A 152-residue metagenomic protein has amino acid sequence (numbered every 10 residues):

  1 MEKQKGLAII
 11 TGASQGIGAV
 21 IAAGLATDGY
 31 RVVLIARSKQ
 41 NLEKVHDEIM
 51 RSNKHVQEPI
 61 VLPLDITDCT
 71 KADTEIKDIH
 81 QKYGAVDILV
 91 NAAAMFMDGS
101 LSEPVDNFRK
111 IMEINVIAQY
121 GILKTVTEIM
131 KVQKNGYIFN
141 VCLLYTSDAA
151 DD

Functional and structural regions predicted by a protein language model:
S14-Q15: Conserved glycine-rich cofactor-binding loop
Y30-V45: Conserved glycine-rich Rossmann-like NAD(P)H-binding loop of the short-chain dehydrogenase/reductase
Q40, P63-T74, V105: The beta1-alpha1 cofactor-binding region of Rossmann-like NAD(H)/NADP(H)-dependent oxidoreductases
A92-M97: Conserved NAD(P)H cofactor-binding loop of Rossmann-fold oxidoreductase domains
G99-M112: Substrate-binding pocket helix/loop in short-chain dehydrogenase/reductase
L123-K124: A short, exposed helix-loop element centered on a Lys and neighboring polar residues
Y145-D152: Conserved small/polar residues in nucleotide/adenosyl-binding loops
